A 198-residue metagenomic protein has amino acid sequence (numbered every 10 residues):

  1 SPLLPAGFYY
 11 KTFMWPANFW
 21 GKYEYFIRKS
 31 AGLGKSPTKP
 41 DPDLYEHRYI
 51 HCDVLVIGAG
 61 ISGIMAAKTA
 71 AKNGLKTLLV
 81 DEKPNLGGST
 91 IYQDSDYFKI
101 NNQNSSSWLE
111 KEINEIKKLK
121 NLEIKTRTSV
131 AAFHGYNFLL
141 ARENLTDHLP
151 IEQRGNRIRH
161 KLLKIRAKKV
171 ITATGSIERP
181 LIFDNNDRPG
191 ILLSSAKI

Functional and structural regions predicted by a protein language model:
P2-I57, E112-I198: FAD-binding core/adjacent interface of flavoenzyme oxidoreductases
Y49-L78: N-terminal Rossmann-like FAD-binding beta1-loop-alpha1 element of flavoenzymes
S62, P84-N85, I177: Conserved Rossmann-like nucleotide-cofactor binding loop
A67-K68, G87, S195-I198: Histidine-anchored nucleotide/phosphate-binding helix
N73, S95-D96, D187-G190: Glycine-rich, phosphate-binding/catalytic loops in enzymes
P84-W108, L181-N185: Conserved N-terminal glycine-rich FAD pyrophosphate-binding loop of Rossmann-like flavoproteins
